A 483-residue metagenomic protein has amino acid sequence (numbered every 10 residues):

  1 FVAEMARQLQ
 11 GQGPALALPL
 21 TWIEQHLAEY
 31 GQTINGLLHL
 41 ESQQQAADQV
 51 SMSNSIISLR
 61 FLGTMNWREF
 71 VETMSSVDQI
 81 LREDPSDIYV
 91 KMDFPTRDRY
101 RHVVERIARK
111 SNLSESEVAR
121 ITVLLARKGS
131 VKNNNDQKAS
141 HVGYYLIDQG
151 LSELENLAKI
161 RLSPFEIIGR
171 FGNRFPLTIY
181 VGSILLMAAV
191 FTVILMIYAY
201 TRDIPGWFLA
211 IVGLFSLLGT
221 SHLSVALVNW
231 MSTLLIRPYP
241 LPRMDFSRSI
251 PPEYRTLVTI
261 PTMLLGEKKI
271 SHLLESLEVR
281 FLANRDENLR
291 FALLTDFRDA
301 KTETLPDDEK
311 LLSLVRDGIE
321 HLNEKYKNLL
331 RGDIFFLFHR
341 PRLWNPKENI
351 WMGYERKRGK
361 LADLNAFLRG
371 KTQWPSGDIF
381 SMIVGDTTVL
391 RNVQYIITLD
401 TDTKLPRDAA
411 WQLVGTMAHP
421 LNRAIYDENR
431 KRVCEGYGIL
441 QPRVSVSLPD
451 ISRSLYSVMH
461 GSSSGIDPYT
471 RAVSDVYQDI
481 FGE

Functional and structural regions predicted by a protein language model:
F1-E105, R109-R170, Y239-E483: Internal catalytic domains of large membrane-associated glycosyltransferases
I167-N229, P442-R443: Alpha-helical bilayer-embedded segments of polytopic membrane proteins, i.e., transmembrane/intramembrane helices
V228-L241: Juxtamembrane helix-loop transition segments at the membrane interface in multi-pass membrane proteins
